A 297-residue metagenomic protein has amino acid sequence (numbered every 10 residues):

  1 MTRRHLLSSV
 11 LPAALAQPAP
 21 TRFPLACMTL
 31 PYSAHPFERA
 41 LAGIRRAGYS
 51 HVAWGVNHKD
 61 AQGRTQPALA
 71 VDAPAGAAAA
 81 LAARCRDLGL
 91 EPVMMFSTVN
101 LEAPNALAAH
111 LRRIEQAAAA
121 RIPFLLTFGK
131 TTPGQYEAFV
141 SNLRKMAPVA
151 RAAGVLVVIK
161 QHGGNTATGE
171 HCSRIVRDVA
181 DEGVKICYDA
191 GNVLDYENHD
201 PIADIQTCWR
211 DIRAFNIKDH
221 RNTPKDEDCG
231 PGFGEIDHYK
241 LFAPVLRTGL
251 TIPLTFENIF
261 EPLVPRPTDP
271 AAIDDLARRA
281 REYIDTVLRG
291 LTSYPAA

Functional and structural regions predicted by a protein language model:
L6-L11, L15-T29, A34-S50, R121 (+2 more regions): Histidine-acidic metal/acid-base catalytic patches
V10, A14-Q17, R39, R84-E91 (+3 more regions): Active-site acidic/histidine proton-transfer and metal-coordination neighborhood in alpha/beta enzyme cores
G55-A80: Glycine-rich, proline-tolerant flexible connector loops at the mouths of alpha/beta enzymes
N57, N100, K130, H220 (+1 more regions): Flexible loop residues that form catalytic and substrate-binding hotspots at small-molecule/glycan-binding clefts
A61-Q62, E102, G134, A167 (+2 more regions): Generic structural signal for helix capping and beta-alpha/helix-loop junctions
A70-A78, L107-R112, E137-R144, S173 (+2 more regions): Charged helix-capping and loop-helix junction motifs
